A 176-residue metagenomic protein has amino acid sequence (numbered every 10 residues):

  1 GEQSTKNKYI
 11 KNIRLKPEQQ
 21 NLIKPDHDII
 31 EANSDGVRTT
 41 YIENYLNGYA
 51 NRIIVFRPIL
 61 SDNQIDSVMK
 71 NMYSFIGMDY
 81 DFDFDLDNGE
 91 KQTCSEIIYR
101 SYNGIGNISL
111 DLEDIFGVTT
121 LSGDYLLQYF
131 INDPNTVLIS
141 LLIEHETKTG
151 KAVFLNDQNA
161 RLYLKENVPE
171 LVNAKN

Functional and structural regions predicted by a protein language model:
G1-F56, Y80-Q92: Glycine-rich catalytic cores of cysteine/serine-nucleophile enzymes that process amide/ester linkages in cell-envelope
E18-Q19, N44-Y45, M69, I143 (+1 more regions): Generic structural signal for short, flexible, solvent-exposed coil/loop and linker residues
N33, I59-L60, L142: A broadly conserved detector of short glycine/acidic/proline-rich loop/turn motifs that flank catalytic sites and bind
I42-I54, D66, K70, D124 (+2 more regions): Short alpha-helical interface patches
A50-F116: Active-site nucleophile-His-acid catalytic modules used for acyl/amide transfer and hydrolysis across diverse enzymes
L86-N176: Activation targets extended, charge/polar-rich intrinsically disordered C-terminal tails
